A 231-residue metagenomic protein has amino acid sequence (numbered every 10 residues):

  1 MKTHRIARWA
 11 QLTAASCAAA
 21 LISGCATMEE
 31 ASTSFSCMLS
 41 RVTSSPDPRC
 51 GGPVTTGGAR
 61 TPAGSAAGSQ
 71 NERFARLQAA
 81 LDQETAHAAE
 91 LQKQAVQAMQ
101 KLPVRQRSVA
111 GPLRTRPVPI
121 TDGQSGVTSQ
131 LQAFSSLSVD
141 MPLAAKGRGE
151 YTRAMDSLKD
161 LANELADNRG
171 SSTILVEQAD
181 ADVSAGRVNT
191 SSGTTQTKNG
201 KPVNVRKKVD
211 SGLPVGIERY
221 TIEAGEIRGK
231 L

Functional and structural regions predicted by a protein language model:
K2-T13, C17: Bacterial N-terminal signal peptides that target proteins for export
L21-G24: C-terminal motif of bacterial Sec signal peptides marking the signal peptidase cleavage site
A26-E84: Short, low-complexity, glycine-enriched hydrophobic/amphipathic alpha-helices that associate with lipid bilayers
Q70-T152, S157-G170, G200-L231: Periplasmic peptidoglycan-binding/tethering modules of Gram-negative envelope proteins
M155, V183-N189, V205: Q/P-rich, low-complexity intrinsically disordered regulatory regions of fungal transcriptional regulators
E177-D180: Structural motif
S184-G200: Short, aromatic/basic amphipathic alpha-helical patches
